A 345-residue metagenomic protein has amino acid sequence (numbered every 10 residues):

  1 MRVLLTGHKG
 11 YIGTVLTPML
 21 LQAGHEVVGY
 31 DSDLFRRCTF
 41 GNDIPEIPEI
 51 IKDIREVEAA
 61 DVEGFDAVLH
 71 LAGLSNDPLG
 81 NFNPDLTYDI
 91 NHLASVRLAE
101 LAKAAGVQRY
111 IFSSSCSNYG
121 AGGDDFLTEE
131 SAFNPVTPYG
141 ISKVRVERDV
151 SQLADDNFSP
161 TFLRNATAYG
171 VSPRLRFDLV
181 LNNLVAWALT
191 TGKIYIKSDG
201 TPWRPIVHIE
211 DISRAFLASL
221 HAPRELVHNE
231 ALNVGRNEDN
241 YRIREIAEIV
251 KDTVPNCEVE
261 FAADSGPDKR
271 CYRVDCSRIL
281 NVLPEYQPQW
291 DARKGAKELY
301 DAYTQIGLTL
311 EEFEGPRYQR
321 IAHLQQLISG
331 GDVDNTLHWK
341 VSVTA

Functional and structural regions predicted by a protein language model:
M1-A67: N-terminal Rossmann/SDR dinucleotide-binding element
T6, Y30, V68-L71, Y110-C116 (+1 more regions): SDR active-site strand-loop-helix element
T39-F40, P78-D85, A121-D125, P173-R174: Conserved catalytic-core motifs of eukaryotic protein kinase domains, centered on the activation segment
I54-I90: NAD(P)H-binding glycine-rich loop region in Rossmannoid oxidoreductase-like domains and their noncatalytic homologs
V96-P138: Conserved Rossmann-fold NAD(P)-dependent oxidoreductase catalytic core, especially the SDR/UDP-sugar
S142: Active-site helix of classical SDR
R148-R204, I209-L220, E248-T253: NAD(P)-dependent short-chain dehydrogenase/reductase
G192, K197-A345: C-terminal substrate-binding subdomain of Rossmann-fold SDR/epimerase-dehydratase oxidoreductases
